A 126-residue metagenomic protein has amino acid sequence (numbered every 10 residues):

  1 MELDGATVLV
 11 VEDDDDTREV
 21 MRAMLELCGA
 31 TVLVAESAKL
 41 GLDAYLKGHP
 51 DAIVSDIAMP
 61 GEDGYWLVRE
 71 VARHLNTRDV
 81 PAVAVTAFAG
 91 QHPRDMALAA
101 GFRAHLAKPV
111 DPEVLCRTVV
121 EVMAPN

Functional and structural regions predicted by a protein language model:
D15-L33, A100: Two-component/phosphorelay signaling modules centered on CheY-like receiver
D16, S37-L40, D63-R69: Acidic catalytic/metal-coordinating carboxylates
R22, W66, R78, A89-L106 (+1 more regions): Alpha4 helix (beta4-alpha4-beta5 surface) of REC/receiver domains from two-component response regulators
V34-A52, D95: Acidic, metal-coordinating helix/loop segments flanking the phosphotransfer/catalytic sites of two-component signaling
D43, Y65-R78: Short amphipathic alpha-helix used as the core "switch/output" element in two-component signaling
M59: Receiver (REC) domain active-site loop signature in two-component systems and cognate sites in sensor histidine kinases
V110-V119: C-terminal output helix
